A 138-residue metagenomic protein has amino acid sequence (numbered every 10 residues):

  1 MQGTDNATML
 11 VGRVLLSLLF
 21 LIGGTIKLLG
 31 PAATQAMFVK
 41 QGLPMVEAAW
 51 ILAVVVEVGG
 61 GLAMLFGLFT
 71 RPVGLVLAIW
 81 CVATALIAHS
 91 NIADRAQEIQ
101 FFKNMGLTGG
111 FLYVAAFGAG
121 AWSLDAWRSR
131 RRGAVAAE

Functional and structural regions predicted by a protein language model:
M1-L29, E47-V55, G59, L65-E138: Extended, low-polarity transmembrane helix blocks
P31-L43: Short juxtamembrane and helix-loop transition motifs at transmembrane-helix boundaries in membrane proteins
